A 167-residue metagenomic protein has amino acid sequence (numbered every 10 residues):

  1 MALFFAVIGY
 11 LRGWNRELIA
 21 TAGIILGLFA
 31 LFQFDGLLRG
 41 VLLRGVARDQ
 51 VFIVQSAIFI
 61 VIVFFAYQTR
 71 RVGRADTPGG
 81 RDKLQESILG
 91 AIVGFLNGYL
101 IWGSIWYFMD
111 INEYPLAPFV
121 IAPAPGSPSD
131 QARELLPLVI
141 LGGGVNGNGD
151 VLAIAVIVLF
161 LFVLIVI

Functional and structural regions predicted by a protein language model:
M1-I167: Alpha-helical transmembrane segments and their juxtamembrane interface "caps" in small multi-pass membrane proteins
